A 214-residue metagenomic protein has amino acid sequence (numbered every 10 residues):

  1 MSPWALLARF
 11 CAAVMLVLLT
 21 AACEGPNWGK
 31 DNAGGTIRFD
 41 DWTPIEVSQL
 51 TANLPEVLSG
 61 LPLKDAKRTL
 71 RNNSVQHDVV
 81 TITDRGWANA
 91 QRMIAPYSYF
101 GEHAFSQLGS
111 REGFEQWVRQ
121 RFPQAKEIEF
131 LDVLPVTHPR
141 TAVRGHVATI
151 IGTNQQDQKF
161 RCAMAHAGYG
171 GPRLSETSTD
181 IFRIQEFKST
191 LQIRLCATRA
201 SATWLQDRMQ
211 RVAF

Functional and structural regions predicted by a protein language model:
M1-A12: Bacterial N-terminal signal peptides that target proteins for export
L19-A22: C-terminal motif of bacterial Sec signal peptides marking the signal peptidase cleavage site
E24-N27: Bacterial signal peptide processing site
D31-L58: Post-signal peptide N-terminal segment of mature Sec-exported envelope proteins
S48-D84: Post-signal-peptide N-terminal segment of Sec-exported extracytoplasmic proteins
N72-Q120: A short acidic-to-branched-hydrophobic micro-motif
F122-E176: Signature of long, low-cysteine stretches enriched in small and polar/charged residues
S189-F214: Surface-exposed amphipathic alpha-helical segments
